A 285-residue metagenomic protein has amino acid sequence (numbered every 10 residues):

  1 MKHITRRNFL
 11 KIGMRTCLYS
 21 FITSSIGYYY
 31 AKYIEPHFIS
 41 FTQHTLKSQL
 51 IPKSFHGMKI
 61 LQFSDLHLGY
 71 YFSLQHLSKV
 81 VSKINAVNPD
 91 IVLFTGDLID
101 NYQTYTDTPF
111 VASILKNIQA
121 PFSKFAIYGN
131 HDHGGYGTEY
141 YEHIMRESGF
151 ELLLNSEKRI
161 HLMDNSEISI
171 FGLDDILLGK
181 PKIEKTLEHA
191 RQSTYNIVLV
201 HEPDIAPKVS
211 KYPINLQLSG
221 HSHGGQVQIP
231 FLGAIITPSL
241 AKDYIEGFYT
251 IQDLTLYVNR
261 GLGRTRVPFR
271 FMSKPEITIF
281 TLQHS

Functional and structural regions predicted by a protein language model:
M1-S20: N-terminal secretory signal peptides and thylakoid transit peptides that target proteins across membranes
T23-K59, Y71-Q75, K79-S82: C-terminal segment of N-terminal export signals and the immediately downstream linker at the start of the mature
T42-T45, F110-K182, E188, Y244: Extended active-site neighborhood of metal-dependent phosphoesterases/phosphodiesterases
S48-I60, K158-I170, T250-T255: Beta-strand-turn-beta hairpins that frame and shape the catalytic cleft of phosphate-ester-processing enzymes
G57-H67, E167-D175, I197-V200, T255-R260: Active-site-proximal beta-strand elements of phosphoester/diester hydrolases
M58-Y141: Membrane-embedded segments
F63-S64, V92-G96, K124-G129, L153 (+3 more regions): Active-site neighborhood of phospho(di)ester-bond hydrolases with catalytic His/Asp-centered motifs
P203-I279: Conserved beta-sheet core of the metallophosphoesterase superfamily
